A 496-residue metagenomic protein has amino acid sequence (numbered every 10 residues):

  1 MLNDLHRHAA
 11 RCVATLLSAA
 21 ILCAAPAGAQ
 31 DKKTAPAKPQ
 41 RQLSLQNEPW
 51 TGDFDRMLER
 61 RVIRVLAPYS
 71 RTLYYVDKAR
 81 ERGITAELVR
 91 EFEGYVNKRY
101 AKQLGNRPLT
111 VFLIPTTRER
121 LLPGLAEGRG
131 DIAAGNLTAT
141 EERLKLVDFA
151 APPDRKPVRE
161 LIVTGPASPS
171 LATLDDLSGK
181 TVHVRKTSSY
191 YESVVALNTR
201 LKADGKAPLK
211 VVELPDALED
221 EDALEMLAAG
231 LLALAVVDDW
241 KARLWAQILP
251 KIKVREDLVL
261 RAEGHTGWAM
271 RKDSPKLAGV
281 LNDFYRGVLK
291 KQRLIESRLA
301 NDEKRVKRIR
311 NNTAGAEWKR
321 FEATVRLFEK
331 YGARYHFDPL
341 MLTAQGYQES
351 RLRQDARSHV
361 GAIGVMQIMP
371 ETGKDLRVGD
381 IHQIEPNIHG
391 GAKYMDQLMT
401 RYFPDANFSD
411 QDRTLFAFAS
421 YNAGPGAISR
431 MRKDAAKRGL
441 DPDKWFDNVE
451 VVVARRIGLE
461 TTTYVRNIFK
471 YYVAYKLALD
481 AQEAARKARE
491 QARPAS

Functional and structural regions predicted by a protein language model:
C12-A24: Bacterial N-terminal signal peptides
K32-E59, G83-Y95, G165-Y190, D239 (+5 more regions): Extended ligand-binding regions for polar small-molecule ligands
K33-A139, K145, E213-L218, L281: Extracytoplasmic small-molecule ligand-binding "clamshell" domains of the periplasmic binding protein/Venus flytrap
N47, T72, R90, R99-D176 (+4 more regions): Acidic, polar ligand-binding/catalytic clefts
R64-L73, A79-Y100, V158-L218, G315-L327: Bilobed "Venus flytrap"/periplasmic-binding protein-like clamshell domains and structurally analogous long
A67-R71, L146-S170, D216, W240 (+3 more regions): Periplasmic-binding protein-like
L137-T138, P153, T164-K251, D380-I388 (+2 more regions): Pocket-lining segment of extracytoplasmic ligand-binding domains
S193-A196, K291-R298, R308-S496: Catalytic glycan-binding domains that act on GlcNAc-containing polysaccharides
